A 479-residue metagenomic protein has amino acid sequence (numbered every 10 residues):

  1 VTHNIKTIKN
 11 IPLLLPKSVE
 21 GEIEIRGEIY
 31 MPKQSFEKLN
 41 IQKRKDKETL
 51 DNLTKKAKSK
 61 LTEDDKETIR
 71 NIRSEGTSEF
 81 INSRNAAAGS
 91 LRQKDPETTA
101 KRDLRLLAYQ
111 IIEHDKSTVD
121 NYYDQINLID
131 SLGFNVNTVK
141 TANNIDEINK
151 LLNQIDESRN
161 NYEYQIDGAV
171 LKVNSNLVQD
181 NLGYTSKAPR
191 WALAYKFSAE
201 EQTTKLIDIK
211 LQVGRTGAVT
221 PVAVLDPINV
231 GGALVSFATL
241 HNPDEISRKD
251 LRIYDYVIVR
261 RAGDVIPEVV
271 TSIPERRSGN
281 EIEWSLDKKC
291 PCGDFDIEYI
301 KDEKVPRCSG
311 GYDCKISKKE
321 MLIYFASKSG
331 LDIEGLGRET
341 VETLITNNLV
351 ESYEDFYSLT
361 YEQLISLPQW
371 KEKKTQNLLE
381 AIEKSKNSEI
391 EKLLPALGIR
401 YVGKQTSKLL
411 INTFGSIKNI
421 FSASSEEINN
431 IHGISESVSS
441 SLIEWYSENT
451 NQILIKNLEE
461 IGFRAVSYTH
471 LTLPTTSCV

Functional and structural regions predicted by a protein language model:
V1-Y401, T406-S422, E427-S439, T450-N451 (+1 more regions): RNA/tRNA-interacting regions in translation and RNA-turnover enzymes
S441-E444: Solvent-exposed, charged helical/coil patches that constitute nucleic-acid or partner-interaction surfaces
K456-Y468: Short N-terminal or domain-adjacent regulatory/targeting segments
T469-T475: Conserved small/polar residues in nucleotide/adenosyl-binding loops
